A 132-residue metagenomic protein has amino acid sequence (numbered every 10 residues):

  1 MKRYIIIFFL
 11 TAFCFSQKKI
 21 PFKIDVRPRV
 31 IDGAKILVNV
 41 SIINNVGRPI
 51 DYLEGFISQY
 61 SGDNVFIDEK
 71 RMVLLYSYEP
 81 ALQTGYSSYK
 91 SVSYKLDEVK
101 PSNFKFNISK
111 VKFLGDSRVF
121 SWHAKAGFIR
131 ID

Functional and structural regions predicted by a protein language model:
R3-S16: Sec-dependent N-terminal signal peptides
S16-L37, A126-I131: Low-complexity, acidic Ser/Thr/Pro/Gly-rich terminal tails and inter-domain linkers that flank the onset of structured
I42-V46: Asparagine-centered strand-capping/turn motif at beta-strand->loop junctions
P49-F66: Short acidic, flexible loop segments centered on an aromatic residue
F66-I67, L114-A124: Beta-sandwich strand segments
E69-D116: Short, solvent-exposed, Trp/other aromatic-anchored flexible loops in extracytoplasmic proteins
V73-Y76, V119-D132: Short beta-strand elements
